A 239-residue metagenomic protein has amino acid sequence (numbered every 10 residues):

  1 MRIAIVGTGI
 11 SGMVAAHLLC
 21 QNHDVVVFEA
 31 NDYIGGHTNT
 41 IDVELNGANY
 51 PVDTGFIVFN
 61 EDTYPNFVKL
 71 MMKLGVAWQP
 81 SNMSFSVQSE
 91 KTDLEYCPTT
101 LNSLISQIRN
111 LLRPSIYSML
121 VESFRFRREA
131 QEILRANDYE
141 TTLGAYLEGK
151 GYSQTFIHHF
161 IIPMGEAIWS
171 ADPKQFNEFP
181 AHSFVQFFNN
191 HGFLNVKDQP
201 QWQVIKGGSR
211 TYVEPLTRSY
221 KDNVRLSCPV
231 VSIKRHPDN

Functional and structural regions predicted by a protein language model:
R2-V27: N-terminal Rossmann-like FAD-binding beta1-loop-alpha1 element of flavoenzymes
C20-E44: Glycine-rich FAD pyrophosphate-binding loop
V26, Q79, N223-S227: General small-molecule cofactor/ligand-binding pocket signal
H37, A181, I205, S209: Conserved donor sugar-nucleotide recognition element shared by glycan-biosynthetic enzymes
I41-F67: N-terminal glycine-rich dinucleotide-binding loop that anchors FAD/FMN and/or NAD(P) in oxidoreductases
E61-A181, V185-Q186: Mobile amphipathic helical/loop "lid" adjacent to a hydrophobic cofactor/ligand pocket
Q186-D238: Helical element adjacent to the flavin cofactor pocket in flavoenzyme catalytic cores
